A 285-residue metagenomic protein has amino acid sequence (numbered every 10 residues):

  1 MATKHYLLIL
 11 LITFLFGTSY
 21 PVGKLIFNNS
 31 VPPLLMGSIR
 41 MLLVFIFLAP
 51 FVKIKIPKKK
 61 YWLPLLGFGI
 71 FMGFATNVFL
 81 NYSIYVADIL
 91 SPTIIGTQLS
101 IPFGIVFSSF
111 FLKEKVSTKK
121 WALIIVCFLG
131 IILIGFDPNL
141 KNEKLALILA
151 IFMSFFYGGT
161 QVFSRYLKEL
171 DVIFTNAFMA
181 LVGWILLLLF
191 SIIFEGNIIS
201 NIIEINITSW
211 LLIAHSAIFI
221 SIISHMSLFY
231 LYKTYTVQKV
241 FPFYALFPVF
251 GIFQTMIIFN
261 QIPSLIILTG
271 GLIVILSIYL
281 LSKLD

Functional and structural regions predicted by a protein language model:
M1-L35, N139-Y166, I185, Q254: Glycine-/small-residue-enriched transmembrane alpha-helix faces in small-molecule transporters and effluxers
T3-L8, L34-P50, G67, I125-V126 (+4 more regions): Hydrophobic alpha-helical transmembrane segments of multi-pass integral membrane proteins, especially transporters
L15-Y20, A49-T97, L133, A217-Y235: Specific transmembrane alpha-helical segments of multi-pass solute transporters/efflux pumps, especially DMT/EamA
I26, M36, S83, F110-L112 (+7 more regions): Hydrophobic/aromatic residues within transmembrane alpha-helices of multi-pass small-molecule transporters
L35-S38, L42, M72, Y82-K115 (+2 more regions): Specific alpha-helical transmembrane segments that line the substrate/conduction pathway and gating interfaces
I39, N77, P92-L99, F163-I185 (+1 more regions): Helix-helix packing/entry segments at the starts of transmembrane helices
F47, V52-I56, S100-A122, P138 (+1 more regions): C-terminal transmembrane-helix exit sites in multi-pass transporters
L48, K119-F136, A245, I266-D285: Hydrophobic transmembrane alpha-helices of multi-pass small-molecule transport proteins
